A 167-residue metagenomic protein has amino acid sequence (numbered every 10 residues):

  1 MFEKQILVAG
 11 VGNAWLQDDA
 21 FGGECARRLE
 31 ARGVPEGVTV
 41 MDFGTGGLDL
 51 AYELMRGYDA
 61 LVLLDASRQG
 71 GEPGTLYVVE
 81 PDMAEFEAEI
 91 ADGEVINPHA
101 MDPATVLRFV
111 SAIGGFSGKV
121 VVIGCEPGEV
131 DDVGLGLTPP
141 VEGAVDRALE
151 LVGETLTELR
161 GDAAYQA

Functional and structural regions predicted by a protein language model:
M1-F116, V122-C125, L135-D146, T155-Q166: N-terminal catalytic or cofactor-binding beta/alpha core of small enzyme domains
V130-G134: A short acidic, helix-capping loop that chelates divalent metal ions and anchors anionic groups
V152: Hydrophobic "lid"/C-terminal helical patch of Rossmann-like NAD(P)-dependent dehydrogenase/epimerase domains
